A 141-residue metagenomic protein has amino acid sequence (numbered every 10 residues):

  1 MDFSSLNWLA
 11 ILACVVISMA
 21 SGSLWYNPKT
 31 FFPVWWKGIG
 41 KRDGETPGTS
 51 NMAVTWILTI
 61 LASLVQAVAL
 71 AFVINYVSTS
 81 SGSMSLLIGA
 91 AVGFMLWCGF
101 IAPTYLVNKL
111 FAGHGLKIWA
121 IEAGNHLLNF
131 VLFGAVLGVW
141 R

Functional and structural regions predicted by a protein language model:
M1-R141: Juxtamembrane/disordered regions of integral membrane proteins
